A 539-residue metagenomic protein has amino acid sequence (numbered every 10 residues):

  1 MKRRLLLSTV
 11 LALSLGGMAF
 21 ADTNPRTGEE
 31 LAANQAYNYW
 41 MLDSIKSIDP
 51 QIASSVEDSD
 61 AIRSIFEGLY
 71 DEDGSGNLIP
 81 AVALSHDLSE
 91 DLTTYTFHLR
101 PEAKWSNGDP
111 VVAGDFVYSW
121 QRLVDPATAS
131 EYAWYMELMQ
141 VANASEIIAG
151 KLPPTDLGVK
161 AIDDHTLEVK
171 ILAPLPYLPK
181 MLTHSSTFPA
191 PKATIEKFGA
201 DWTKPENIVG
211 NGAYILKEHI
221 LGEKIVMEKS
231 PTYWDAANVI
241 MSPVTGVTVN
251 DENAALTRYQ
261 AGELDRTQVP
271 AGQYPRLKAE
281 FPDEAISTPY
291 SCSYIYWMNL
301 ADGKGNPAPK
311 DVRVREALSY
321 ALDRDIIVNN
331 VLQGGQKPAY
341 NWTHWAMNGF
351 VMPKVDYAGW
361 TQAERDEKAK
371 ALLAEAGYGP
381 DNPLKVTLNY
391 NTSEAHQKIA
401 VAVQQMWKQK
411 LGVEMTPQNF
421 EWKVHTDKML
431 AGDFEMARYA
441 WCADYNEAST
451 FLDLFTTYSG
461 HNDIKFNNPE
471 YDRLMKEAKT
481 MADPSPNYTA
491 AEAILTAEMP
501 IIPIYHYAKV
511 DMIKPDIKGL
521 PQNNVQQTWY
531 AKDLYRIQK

Functional and structural regions predicted by a protein language model:
T23, W40-E90, N207-G210: N-terminal lobe/hinge region of extracytoplasmic solute-binding protein
E30, V159, V328, Q362 (+4 more regions): Extracytoplasmic/peripheral linker and loop segments enriched in polar/acidic and small residues with frequent Thr/Pro
L84-Y135, E168, A255-R258, A308-P309: Aromatic- and charge-enriched surface segment that lines or borders ligand/interaction sites
V112-S119, D164-K170, P174, G212-A213 (+5 more regions): Alpha-helical secondary-structure segments
A142-S145, G150-D156, K160, H165 (+5 more regions): Gly/Pro-rich hinge or "lid" segments in bacterial periplasmic/extracellular proteins
G199-P205, P231-L277, E316: Ligand-site clamp/hinge motif
G305, K337-E375, S393-Q397: Structural transition elements
D511-K539: Long beta-strand-rich cores associated with HINT superfamily self-processing modules
